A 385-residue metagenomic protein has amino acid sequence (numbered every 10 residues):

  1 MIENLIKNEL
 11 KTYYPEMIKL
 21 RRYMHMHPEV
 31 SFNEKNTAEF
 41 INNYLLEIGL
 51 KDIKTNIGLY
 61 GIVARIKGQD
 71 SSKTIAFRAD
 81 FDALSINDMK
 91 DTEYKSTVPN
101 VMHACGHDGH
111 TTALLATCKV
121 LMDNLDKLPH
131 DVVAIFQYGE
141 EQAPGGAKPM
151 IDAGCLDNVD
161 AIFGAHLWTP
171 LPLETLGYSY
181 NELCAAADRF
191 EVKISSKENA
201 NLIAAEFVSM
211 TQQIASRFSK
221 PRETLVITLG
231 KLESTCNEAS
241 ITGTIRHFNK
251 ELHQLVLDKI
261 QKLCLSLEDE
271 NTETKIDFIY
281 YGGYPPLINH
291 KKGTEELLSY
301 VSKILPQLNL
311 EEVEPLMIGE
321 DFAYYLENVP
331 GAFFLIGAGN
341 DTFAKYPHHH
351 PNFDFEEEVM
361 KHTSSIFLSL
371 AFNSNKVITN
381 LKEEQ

Functional and structural regions predicted by a protein language model:
M1-R22, P28, D70, K127 (+3 more regions): N-terminal hydrophobic/helix-forming segments and targeting peptides
I2-H103, D108, T112-L115, K119-H130: Acidic/His- and Gly-rich active-site-bordering loop/insert found across diverse amide/peptide-bond hydrolases
M24, A64, F77, H107 (+7 more regions): Divalent metal-coordination and catalytic microenvironments
E29, D80-D82, G139-E141, W168 (+2 more regions): Active-site beta-loop-alpha junctions enriched in small/polar residues
I62, L84-I86, K90-M102, G109 (+4 more regions): Histidine/acidic-residue-rich, glycine-tolerant segments that coordinate divalent metal ions
A76-R78, N87, F190-V192, F333-G339: Non-cysteine beta-strand/loop elements that form the S-adenosyl-L-methionine
N201-Q385: Metal-dependent amide/peptide-bond hydrolase catalytic core, centered on the "pita-bread" metallohydrolase fold
